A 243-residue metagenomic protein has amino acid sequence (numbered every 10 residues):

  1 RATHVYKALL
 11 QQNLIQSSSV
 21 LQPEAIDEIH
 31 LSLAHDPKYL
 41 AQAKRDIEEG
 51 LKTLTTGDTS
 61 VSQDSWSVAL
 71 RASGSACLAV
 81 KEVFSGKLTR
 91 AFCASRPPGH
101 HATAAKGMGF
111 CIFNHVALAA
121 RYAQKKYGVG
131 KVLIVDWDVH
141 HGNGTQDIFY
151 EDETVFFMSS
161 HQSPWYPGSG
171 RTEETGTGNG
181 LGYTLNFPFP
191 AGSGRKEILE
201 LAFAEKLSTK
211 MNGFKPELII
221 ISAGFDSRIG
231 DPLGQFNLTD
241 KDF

Functional and structural regions predicted by a protein language model:
R1-F243: HDAC/HDAC-like amidohydrolase catalytic core signature
